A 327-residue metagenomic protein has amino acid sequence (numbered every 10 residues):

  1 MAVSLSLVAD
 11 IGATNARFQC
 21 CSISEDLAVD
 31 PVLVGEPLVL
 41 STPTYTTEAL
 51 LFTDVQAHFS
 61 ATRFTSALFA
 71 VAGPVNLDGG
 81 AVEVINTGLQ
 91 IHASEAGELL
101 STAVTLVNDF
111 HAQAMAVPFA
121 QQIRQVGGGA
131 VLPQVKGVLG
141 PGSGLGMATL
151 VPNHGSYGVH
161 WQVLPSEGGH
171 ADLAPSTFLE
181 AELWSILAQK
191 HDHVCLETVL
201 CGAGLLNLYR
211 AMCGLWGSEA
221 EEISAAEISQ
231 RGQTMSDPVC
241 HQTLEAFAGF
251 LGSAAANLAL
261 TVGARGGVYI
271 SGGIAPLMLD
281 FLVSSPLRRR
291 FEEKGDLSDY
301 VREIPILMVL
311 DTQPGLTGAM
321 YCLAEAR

Functional and structural regions predicted by a protein language model:
M1-F59, R63, E182-R327: ATP-binding/phosphotransfer module of carbohydrate and carboxylate kinases, centering on a glycine-rich
S4-D10, S66-A70, T105, K136-G140 (+1 more regions): Short glycine-aspartate micro-motif
T14, F110-H111, S143, I274: A generic "binding-loop/recognition-motif" signal
A16, P74-N76, G144-A148, N207 (+1 more regions): Short, acidic Gly/Pro/Ser/Thr-rich loop/turn segments
P43-T46, A72-N76, A112, A275: Short active-site-proximal "capping" loops at secondary-structure junctions
P74-V135, E167-S176, V283-L297, V301: Glycine-rich phosphate-binding loop and adjoining helix at the ATP-binding site of ATP-dependent phosphoryl-transfer
S94, E98, A112, A181-E182 (+1 more regions): Residues on a specific face of well-ordered alpha-helices
V126-G128, L132-C195, D280, P286-E292: Glycine-rich phosphate-binding loop of actin/hexokinase-like ATP-binding domains
